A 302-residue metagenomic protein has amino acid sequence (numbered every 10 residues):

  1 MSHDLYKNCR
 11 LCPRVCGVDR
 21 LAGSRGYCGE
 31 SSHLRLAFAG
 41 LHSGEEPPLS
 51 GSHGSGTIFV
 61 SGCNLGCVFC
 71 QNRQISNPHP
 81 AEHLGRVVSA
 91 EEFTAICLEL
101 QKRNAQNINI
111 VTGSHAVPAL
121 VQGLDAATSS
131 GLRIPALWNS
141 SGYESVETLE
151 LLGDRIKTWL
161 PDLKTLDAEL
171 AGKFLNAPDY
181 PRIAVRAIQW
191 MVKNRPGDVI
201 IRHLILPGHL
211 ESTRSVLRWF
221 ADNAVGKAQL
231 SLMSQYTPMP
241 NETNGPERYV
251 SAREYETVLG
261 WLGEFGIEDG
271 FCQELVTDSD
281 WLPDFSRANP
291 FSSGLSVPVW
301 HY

Functional and structural regions predicted by a protein language model:
M1-S24, V192, P196-D198, H203-Y302: Auxiliary Fe-S-binding modules of radical SAM enzymes
C28-D154, T158: Conserved Radical SAM active-site core
V60, T112-S114, W138-G142, L163 (+3 more regions): A cross-domain feature marking catalytic cores of carbohydrate-active enzymes and several ubiquitous metabolic/repair
I75-E92, T112-Q122, E144, L170-Q189 (+2 more regions): Conserved non-cysteine loop/helix-boundary elements of the Radical SAM core domain that shape
A95, E99, A119-S129, E147 (+5 more regions): Alpha-helical scaffolding segments of alpha/beta enzyme cores, especially the outer helices of TIM-barrel or partial
L124-D125, G153, L175-A177, D284-N289: Short low-complexity, flexible loop/linker segments enriched in glycine and/or proline with clustered acidic
I134, D167-L170, Y180-I183, N194-V199 (+1 more regions): Short, structured loop/turn "capping" segments at alpha-beta junctions
G153-D167, K227-Q235: Non-cysteine beta-strand/loop elements that form the S-adenosyl-L-methionine
